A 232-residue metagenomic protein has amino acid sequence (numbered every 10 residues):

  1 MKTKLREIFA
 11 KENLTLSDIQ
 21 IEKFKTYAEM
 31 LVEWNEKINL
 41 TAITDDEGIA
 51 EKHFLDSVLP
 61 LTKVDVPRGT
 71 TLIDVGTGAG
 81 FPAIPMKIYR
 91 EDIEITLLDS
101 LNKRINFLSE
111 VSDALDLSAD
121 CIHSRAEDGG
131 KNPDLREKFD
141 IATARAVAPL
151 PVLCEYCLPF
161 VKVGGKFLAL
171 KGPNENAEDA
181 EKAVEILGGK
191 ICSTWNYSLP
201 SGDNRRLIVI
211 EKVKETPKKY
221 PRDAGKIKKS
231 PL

Functional and structural regions predicted by a protein language model:
M1-R68, I73, K103-S118: Class I SAM-dependent transferase core
D18, T44, H123-R125, S193-W195: Short loop/edge segments at beta-strand edges and connector loops that shape dinucleotide/nucleotide cofactor-binding
L31, M86, K171, I210: Residue-level signal for inorganic ion chemistry
V58-A146, C154: Conserved SAM/SAH cofactor-binding pocket of Class I
R90, V161-V163: Helix-to-beta-strand junctions that scaffold the AdoMet/dcAdoMet cofactor pocket in Class I SAM-dependent enzymes
E127, P149, G172-N176: Short "lid" loop at the C-terminus of a central beta-strand within the Rossmann-like core of SAM-dependent
G164-N174: Conserved beta-strand signature within the Rossmann-like core of class I S-adenosyl-L-methionine
E178-L232: SAM/dcSAM-binding transferase cores
